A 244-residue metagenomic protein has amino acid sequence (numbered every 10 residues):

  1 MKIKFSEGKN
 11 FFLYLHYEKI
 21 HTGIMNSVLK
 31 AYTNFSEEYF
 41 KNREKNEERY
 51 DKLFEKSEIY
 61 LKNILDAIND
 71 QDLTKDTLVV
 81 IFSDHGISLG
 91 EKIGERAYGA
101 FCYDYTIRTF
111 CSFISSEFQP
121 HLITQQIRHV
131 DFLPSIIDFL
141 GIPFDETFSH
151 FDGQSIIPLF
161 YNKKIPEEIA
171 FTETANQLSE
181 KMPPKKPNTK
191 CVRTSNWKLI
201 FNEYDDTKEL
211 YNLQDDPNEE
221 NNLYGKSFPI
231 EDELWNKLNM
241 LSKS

Functional and structural regions predicted by a protein language model:
M1-S244: Catalytic domains that recognize anionic headgroups
